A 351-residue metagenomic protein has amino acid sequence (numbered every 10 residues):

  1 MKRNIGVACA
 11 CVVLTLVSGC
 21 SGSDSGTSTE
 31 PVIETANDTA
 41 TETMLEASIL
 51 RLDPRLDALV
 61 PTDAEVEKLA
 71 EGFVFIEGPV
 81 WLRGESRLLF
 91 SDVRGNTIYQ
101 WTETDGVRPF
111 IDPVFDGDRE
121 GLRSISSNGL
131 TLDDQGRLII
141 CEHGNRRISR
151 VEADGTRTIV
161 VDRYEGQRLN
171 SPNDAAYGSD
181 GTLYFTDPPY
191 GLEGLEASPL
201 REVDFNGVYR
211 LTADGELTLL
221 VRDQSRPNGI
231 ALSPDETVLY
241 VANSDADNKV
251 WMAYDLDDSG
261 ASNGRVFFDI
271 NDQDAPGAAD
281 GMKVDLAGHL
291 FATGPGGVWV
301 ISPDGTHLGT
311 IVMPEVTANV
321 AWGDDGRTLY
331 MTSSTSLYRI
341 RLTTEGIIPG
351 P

Functional and structural regions predicted by a protein language model:
M1-C9: Bacterial N-terminal signal peptides that target proteins for export
A8-S18: Bacterial N-terminal signal peptides
C20-P351: Sequence-structural signature of mature extracellular/luminal beta-sheet repeat domains, prominently beta-propellers
